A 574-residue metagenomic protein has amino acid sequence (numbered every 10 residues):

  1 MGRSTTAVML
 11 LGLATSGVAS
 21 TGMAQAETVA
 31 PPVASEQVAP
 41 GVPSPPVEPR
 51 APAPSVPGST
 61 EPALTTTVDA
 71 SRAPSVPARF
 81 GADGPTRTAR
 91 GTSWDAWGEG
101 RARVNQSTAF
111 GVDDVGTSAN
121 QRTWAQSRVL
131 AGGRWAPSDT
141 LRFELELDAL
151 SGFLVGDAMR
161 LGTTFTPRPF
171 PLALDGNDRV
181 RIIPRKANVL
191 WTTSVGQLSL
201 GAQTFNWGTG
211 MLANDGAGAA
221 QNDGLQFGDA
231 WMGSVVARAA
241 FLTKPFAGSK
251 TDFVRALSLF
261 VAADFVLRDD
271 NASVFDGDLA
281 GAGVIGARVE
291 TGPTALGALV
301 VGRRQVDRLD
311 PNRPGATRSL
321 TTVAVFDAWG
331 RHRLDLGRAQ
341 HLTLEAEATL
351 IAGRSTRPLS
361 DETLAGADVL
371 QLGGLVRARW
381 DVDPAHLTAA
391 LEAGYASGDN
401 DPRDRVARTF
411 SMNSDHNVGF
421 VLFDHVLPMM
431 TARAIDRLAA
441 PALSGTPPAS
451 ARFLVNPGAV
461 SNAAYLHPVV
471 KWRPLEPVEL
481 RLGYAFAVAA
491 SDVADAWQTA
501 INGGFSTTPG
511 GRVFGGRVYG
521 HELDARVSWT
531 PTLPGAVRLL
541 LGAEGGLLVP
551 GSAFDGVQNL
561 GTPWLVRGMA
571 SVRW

Functional and structural regions predicted by a protein language model:
G2, G12, G17-R122, R128-G132 (+9 more regions): N-terminal periplasmic/intermembrane-space "pro-region" immediately following the signal or transit peptide
G84-T88, V115-Q121, G133, L174-N177 (+10 more regions): Outer-membrane beta-barrel proteins
D95, T140-R142, Q197-S199, S258 (+5 more regions): Membrane-spanning beta-strand positions in outer-membrane beta-barrel proteins
Q106-S127, W135-V195, N206-D229, T356-A367 (+5 more regions): Surface-exposed loop and membrane-interface regions of Gram-negative outer-membrane beta-barrel proteins
R160-G162, P167-P169, I351-P468, V493-R512: Extracellular/periplasmic loop regions
S194-V195, G218-V406, P474-E476, F486-V488 (+2 more regions): Signature for the C-terminal beta-barrel architecture of outer-membrane proteins
S491, P534-G561: C-terminal beta-signal and adjacent terminal beta-strands/loops of Gram-negative outer-membrane beta-barrel proteins
T562-W574: Outer-membrane beta-barrel "beta-signal"
